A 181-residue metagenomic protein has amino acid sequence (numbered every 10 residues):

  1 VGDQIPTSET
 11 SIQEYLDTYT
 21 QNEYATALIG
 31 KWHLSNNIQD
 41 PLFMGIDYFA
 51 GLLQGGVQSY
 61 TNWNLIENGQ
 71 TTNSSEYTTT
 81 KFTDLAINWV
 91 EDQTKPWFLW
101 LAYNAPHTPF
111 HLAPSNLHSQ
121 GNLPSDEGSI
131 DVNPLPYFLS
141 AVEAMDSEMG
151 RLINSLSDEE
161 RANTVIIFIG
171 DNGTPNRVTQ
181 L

Functional and structural regions predicted by a protein language model:
V1-L181: Formylglycine-dependent sulfatase
